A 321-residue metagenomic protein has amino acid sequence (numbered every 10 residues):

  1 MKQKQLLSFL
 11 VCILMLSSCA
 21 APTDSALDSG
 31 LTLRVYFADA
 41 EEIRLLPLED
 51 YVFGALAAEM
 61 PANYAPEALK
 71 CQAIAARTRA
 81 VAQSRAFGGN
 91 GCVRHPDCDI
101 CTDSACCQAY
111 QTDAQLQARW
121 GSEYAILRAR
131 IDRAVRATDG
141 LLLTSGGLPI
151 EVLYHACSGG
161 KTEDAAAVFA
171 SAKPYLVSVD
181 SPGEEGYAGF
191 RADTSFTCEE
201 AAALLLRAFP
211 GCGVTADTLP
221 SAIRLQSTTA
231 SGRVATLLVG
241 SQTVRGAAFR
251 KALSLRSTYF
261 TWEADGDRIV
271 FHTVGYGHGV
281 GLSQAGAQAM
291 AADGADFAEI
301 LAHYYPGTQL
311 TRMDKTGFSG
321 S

Functional and structural regions predicted by a protein language model:
M1-S321: Conserved, single-site charged/polar hotspot
